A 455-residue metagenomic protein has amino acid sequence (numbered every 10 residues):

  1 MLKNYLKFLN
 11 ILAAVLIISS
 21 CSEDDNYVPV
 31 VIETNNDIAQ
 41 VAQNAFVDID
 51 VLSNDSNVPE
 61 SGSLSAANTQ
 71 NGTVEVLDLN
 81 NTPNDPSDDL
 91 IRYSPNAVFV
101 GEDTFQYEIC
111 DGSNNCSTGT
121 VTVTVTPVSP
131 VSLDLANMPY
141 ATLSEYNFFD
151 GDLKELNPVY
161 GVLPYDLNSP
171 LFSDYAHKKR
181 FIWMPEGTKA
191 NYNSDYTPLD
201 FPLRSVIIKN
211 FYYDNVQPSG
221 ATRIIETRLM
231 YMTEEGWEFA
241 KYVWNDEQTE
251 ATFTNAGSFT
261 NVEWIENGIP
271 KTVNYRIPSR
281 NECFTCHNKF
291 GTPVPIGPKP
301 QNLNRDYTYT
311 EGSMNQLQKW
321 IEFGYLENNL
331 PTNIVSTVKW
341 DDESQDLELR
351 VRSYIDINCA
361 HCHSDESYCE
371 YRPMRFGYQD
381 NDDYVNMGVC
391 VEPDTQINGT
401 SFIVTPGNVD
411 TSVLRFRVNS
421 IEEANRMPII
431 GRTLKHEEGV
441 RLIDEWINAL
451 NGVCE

Functional and structural regions predicted by a protein language model:
L2-L9: Bacterial N-terminal signal peptides that target proteins for export
I17-S20: C-terminal motif of bacterial Sec signal peptides marking the signal peptidase cleavage site
S22-N57, S61, D111-V131: Extracellular interdomain linkers/hinges and stalk-like, low-complexity segments in secreted or single-pass
D48-S94: Surface-exposed or secretory-pathway low-complexity segments enriched in glycine-proline and Ser/Thr/acidic residues
N96-V100, C286: Short, surface-exposed loop/turn segments at beta-strand-coil junctions that are enriched for proline with nearby
F99-G112: A short beta-strand micro-motif common to beta-rich folds, especially ectodomain repeats
S129-D195, F201, Y212-D214, R223-M230 (+2 more regions): Conserved small-residue
P198, V216-E455: Sequence context surrounding c-type heme c attachment/ligation sites in exported
